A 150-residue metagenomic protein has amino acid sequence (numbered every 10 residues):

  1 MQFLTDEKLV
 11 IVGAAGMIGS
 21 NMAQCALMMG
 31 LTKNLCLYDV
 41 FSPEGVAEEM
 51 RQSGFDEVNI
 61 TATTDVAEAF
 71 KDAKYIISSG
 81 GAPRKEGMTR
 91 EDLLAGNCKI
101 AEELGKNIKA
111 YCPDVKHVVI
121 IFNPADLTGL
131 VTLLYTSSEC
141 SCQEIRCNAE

Functional and structural regions predicted by a protein language model:
D6, L31-K74, A82, M88: Conserved N-terminal Rossmann-fold NAD(P) cofactor-binding segment
K8-L9, V118: Conserved hydrophobic helix-helix packing surfaces used for dimerization/oligomerization
I11-V12, L37: Hydrophobic Val/Ile/Leu positions in short beta-strands of Rossmann-like dinucleotide-binding domains
A15: Conserved glycine-rich cofactor-binding loop
G19-S20: N-terminal Rossmann-fold NAD(P) dinucleotide-binding loop
A23-Q24, G105: Generic hydrophobic/aromatic pocket-lining and core-packing "Φ" positions
M28-N34, S138-C140: Conserved S-adenosyl-L-methionine
T89-E150: Rossmann-like NAD(P)(H) cofactor-binding subdomain of soluble oxidoreductases
